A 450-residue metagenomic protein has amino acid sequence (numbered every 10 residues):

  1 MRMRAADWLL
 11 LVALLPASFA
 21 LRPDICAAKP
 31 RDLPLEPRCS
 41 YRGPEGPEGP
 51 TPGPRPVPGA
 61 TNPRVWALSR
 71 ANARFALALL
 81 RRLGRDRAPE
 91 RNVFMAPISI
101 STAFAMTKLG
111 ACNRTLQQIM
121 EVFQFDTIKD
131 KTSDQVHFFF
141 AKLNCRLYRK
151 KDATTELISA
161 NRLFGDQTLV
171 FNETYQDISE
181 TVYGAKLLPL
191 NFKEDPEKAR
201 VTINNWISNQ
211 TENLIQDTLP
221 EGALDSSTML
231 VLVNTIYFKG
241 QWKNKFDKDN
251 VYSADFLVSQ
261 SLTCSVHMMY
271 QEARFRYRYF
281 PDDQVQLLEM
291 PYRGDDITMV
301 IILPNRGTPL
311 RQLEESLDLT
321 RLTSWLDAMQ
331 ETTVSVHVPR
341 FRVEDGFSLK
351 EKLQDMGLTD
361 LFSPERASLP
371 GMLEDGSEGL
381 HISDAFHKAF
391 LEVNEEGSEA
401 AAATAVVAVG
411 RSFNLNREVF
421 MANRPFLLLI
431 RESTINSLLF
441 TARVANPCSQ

Functional and structural regions predicted by a protein language model:
R2-P196, V444: Detector for small/aliphatic-rich hydrophobic stretches
P34-E36, E90, D126-Q312, S324-N414: Non-catalytic, conformational "gating/processing" segments within enzyme and secreted inhibitor domains
D86-R87, P281, S383, V419-A422 (+1 more regions): Intrinsically disordered, low-complexity regulatory regions enriched in Ser/Pro/Gly/Thr and acidic residues
M95-C112, S227-W242, I301-I302, S437: Hydrophobic/aromatic-rich, well-ordered segments within soluble, folded domains that form packed cores
Q117, P309-R311, D345-F347, S437-F440 (+1 more regions): Extracytoplasmic/secreted cell-surface and envelope-processing proteins
D318: Catalytic and substrate-binding regions of extracellular carbohydrate-active enzymes, especially polysaccharide lyases
A389, E395-Q450: C-terminal soluble interaction/assembly domains
